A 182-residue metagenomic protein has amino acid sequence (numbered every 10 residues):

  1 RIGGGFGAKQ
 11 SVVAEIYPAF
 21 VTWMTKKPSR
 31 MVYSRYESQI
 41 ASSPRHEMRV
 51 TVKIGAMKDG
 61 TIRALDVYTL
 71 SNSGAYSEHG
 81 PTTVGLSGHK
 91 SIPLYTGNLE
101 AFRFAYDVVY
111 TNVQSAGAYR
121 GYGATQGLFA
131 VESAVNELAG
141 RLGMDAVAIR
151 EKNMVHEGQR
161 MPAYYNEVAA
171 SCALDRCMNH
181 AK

Functional and structural regions predicted by a protein language model:
R1, K26-Y36, R63-Y68, L99 (+1 more regions): Beta-strand segments within the central parallel beta-sheet cores of soluble alpha/beta enzyme folds
R1-T25, P81-L94, A118-N153, Y165-E167 (+2 more regions): Alpha-helical support elements that line or immediately flank enzyme active sites and cofactor-binding pockets
G3-G7, E37-A41, N72-Y76, H156-M161: Flexible loop/turn segments at secondary-structure boundaries
S29-V52: Structured beta-strand/loop patches that form or line metal/cofactor-binding pockets in enzymes
E47-A134: Glycine-rich loop/linker segments at domain edges
Y110-S115, N153-P162: Short acidic (Asp/Glu) and glycine-rich catalytic loops that position anionic groups and cofactors
